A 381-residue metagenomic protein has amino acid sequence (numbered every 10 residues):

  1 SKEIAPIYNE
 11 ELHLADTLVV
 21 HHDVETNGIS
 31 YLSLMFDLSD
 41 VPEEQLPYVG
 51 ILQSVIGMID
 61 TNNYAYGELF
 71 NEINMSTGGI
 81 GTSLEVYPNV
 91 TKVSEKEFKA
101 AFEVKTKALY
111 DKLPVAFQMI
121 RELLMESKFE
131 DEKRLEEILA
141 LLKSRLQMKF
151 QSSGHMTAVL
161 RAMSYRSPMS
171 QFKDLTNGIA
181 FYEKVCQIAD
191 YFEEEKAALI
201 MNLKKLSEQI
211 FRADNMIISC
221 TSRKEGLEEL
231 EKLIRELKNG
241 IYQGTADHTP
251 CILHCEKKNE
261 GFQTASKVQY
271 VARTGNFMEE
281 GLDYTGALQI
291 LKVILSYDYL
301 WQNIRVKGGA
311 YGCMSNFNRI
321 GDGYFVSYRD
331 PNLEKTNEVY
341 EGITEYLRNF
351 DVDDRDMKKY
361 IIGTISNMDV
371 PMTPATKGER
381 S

Functional and structural regions predicted by a protein language model:
S1-S30: N- or domain-start disorder-to-order transition segments that initiate the globular core
T17-V20, N202-K204, C255-G261, N276 (+1 more regions): Glycine-rich, charged/polar anion/phosphate-binding loops that engage phosphate groups from diverse ligands
H22-V24, S94, S207-I210, F262-Q263 (+1 more regions): Replace "in large, NTP-powered and nucleic-acid-processing enzymes" with "in large, NTP-powered factors and other
N27-G57, T61-E126, E132-E193, A213-S222 (+2 more regions): M16 family metallopeptidases and their MPP-like homologs
V185-I200, K204-E208: Aromatic-residue-lined binding/catalytic grooves and analogous aromatic/hydrophobic interfacial grooves in multimeric
M201, K205, E228, K232-R235 (+2 more regions): Replace "anionic and nucleotidyl ligands
I217-F277: An aromatic/glycine/proline-enriched structural segment found at the starts of mature extracellular/organellar domains
